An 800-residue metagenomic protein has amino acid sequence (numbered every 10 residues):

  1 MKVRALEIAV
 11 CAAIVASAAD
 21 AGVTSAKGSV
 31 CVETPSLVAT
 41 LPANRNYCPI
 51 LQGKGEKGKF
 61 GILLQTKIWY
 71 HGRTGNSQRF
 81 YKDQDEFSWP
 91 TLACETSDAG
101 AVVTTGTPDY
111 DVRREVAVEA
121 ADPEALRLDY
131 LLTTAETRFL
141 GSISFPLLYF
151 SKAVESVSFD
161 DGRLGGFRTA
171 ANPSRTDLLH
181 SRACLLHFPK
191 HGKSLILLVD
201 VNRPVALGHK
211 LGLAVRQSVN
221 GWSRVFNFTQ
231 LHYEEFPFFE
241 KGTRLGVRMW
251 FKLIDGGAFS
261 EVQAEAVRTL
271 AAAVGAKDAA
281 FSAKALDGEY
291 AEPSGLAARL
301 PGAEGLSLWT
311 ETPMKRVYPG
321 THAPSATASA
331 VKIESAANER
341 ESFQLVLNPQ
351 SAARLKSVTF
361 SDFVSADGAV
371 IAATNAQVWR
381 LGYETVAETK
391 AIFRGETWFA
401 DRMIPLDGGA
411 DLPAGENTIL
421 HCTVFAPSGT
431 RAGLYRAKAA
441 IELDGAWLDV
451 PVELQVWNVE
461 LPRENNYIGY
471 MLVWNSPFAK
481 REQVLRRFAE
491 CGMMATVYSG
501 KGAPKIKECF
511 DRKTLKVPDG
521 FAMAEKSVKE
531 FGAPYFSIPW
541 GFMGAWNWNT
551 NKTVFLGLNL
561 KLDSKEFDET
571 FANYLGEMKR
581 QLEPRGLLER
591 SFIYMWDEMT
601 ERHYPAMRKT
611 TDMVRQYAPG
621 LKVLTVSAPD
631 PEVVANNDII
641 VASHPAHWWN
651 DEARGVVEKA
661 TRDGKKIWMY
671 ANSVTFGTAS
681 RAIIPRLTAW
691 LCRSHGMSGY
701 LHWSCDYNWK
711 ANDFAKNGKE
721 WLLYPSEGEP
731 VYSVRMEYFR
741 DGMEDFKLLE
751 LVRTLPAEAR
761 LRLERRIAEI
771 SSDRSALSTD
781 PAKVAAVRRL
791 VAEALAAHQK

Functional and structural regions predicted by a protein language model:
S25-T104, G165, D367, I371-W379 (+1 more regions): Acidic-aromatic substrate-binding/catalytic surfaces of carbohydrate-active enzymes
A26, E33, D83-Q84, G106-P108 (+6 more regions): Beta-strand-rich recognition/accessory modules
G72-S142, S218-T229, P405-V424, G576: Extended, loop-rich substrate-binding clefts of extracytoplasmic carbohydrate-active enzymes
P123-T169, S351-V364, R431-R463: Acidic (Asp/Glu-rich), glycine- and aromatic
W250, R580-M595, M607-D638, A642-K800: Substrate-binding groove of N-acetylhexosamine-processing glycoside hydrolases
L270-V331, N338-E339, S351, A446-A479: Long, low-complexity ectodomains and other extracytoplasmic segments of secretory-pathway proteins
F281-T327, Q350-C422: Surface-exposed binding patches on compact interaction domains or structured appendages
N348, F363, E384-A387, I392-G395 (+8 more regions): Aromatic-lined carbohydrate-binding surfaces of glycoside hydrolases
